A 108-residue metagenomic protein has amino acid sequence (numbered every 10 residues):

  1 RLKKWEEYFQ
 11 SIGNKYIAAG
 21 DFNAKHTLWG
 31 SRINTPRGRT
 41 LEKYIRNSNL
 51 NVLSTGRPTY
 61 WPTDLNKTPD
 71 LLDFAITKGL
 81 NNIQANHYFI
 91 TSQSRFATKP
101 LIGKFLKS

Functional and structural regions predicted by a protein language model:
R1-S108: A shared catalytic/ligand-binding motif for oxyanion handling
